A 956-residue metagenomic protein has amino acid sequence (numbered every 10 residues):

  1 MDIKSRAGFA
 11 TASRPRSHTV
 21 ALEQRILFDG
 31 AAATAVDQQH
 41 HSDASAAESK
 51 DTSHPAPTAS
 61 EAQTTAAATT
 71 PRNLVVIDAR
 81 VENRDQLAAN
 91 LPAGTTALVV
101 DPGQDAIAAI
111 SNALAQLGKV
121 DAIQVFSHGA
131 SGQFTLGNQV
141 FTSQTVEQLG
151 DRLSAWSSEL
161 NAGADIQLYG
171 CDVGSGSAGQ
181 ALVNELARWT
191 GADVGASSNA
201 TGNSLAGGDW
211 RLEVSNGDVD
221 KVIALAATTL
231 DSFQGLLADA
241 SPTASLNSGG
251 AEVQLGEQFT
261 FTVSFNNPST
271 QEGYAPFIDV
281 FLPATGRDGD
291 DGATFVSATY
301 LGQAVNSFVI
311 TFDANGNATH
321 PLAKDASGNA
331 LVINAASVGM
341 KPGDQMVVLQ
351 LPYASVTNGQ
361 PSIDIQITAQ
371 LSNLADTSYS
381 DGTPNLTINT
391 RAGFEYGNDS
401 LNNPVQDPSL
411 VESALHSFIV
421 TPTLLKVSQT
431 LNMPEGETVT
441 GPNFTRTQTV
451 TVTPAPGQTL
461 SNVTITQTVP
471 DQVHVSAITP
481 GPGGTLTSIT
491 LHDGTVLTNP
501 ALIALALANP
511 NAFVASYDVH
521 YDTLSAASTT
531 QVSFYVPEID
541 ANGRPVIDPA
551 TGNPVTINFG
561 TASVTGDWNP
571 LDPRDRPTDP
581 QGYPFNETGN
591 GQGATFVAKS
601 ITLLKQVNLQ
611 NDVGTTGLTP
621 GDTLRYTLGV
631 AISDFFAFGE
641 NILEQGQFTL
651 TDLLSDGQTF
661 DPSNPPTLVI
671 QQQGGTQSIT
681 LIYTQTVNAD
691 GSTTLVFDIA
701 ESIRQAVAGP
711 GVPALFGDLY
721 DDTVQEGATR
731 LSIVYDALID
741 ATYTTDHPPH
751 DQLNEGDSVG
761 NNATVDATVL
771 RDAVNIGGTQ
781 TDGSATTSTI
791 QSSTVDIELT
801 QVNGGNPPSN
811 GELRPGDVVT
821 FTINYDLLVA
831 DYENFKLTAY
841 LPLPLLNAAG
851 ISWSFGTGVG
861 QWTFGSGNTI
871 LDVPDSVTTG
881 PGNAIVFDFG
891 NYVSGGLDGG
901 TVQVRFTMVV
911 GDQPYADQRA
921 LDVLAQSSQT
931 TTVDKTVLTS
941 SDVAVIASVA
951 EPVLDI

Functional and structural regions predicted by a protein language model:
M1-H54, V173-D231: Subset of Sec-pathway N-terminal targeting signals
D2, R25, A32-A33, H40-H41 (+7 more regions): Solvent-exposed adhesion/ligand-recognition segments of exported proteins
T19, R72-L74, D165: Detector for repetitive beta-architecture
L27-D29, V81, H128-S131, V173 (+5 more regions): Acidic glycine-/aspartate-rich tracts in secreted/extracellular proteins
A62-A109, A113: A domain-level signal for caspase-like cysteine endopeptidase catalytic cores and their zymogen-processing architecture
A67, L225-A238: General marker for long, soluble alpha-helical cores
A122-L205: Catalytic cores of nucleophile-dependent amide-cleaving enzymes
D239-I956: Exported/extracytosolic protein signature
